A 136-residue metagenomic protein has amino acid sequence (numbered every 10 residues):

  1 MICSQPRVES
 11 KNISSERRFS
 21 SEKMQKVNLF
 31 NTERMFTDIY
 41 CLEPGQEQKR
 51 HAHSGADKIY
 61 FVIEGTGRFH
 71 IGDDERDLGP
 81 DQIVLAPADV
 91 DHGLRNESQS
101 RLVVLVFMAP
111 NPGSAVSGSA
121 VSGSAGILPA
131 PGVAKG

Functional and structural regions predicted by a protein language model:
M1-M35, K49, G123-G136: A short, N-terminal "cap"/entry segment at the start of jelly-roll beta-barrel domains of the cupin/DSBH fold
K23, D38-H53: Conserved short histidine dyad/triad with adjacent acidic residue
C41-E43, S54-F69, F107: Short, conserved beta-strand element in jelly-roll/cupin
D74-A88: Short acidic-glycine-tyrosine-enriched beta hairpin
A88-G113: Ligand-binding loop in jelly-roll beta-barrel domains
S114-A125: Compositionally biased, intrinsically disordered low-complexity segments enriched for polar/charged residues
